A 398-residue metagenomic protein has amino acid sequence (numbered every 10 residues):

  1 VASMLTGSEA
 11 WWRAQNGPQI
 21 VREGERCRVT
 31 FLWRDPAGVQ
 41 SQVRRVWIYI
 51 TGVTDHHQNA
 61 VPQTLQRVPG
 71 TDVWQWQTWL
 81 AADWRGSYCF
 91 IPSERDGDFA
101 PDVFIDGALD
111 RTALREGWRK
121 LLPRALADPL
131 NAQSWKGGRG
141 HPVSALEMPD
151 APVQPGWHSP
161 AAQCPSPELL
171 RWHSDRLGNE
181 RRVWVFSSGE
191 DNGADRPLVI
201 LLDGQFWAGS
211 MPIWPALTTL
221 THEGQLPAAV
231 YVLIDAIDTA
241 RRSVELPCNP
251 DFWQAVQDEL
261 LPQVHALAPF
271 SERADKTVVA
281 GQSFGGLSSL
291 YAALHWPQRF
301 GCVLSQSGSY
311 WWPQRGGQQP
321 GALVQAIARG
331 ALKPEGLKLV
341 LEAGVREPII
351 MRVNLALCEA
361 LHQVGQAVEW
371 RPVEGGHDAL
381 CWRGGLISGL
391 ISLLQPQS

Functional and structural regions predicted by a protein language model:
R22-D83, S93-H158: Aromatic-rich carbohydrate-binding modules that target alpha-glucans
L177-G189: A short loop-to-beta-strand scaffold at the N-terminal edge of the catalytic core in hydrolase folds
W184-S187, A194-G204: Short beta-strand element of the alpha/beta-hydrolase
I200-A268: Cap/lid segment of the alpha/beta-hydrolase catalytic domain
G204, A236, L304-P313, V345: Active-site nucleophile loop of the alpha/beta-hydrolase fold
P212, R273-A328, L332-K333: Primarily recognizes the serine-hydrolase "nucleophile elbow" in alpha/beta-hydrolase and SGNH/GDSL folds
W311-L380: The feature captures the conserved acid-bearing segment of alpha/beta-hydrolase catalytic domains
C381-I391: Post-His helix in hydrolase/transferase enzymes
